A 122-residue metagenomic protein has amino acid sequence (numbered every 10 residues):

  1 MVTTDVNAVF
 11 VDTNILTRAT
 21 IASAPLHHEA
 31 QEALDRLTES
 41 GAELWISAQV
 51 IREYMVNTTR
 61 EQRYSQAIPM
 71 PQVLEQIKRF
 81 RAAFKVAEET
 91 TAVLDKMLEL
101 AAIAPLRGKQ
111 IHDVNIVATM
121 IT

Functional and structural regions predicted by a protein language model:
M1-F10, N14-I46, E61-E75: Short, well-structured N-terminal submotif of metal-dependent ribonuclease cores
T3, K85-T122: Active-site neighborhoods of divalent-metal-dependent phosphate/nucleic-acid chemistry enzymes
A19, R36-S40, N57, E61-Y64 (+2 more regions): Alpha-helix C-capping/helix-to-loop hinge sites
S47, P69-M70, T90, R107: Helix N-cap and loop-to-helix transition residues
M70, L74-I77, D95, V114: Short, well-structured alpha-helical segments
E75-F84, I121: A short, hydrophobic secondary-structure junction motif
